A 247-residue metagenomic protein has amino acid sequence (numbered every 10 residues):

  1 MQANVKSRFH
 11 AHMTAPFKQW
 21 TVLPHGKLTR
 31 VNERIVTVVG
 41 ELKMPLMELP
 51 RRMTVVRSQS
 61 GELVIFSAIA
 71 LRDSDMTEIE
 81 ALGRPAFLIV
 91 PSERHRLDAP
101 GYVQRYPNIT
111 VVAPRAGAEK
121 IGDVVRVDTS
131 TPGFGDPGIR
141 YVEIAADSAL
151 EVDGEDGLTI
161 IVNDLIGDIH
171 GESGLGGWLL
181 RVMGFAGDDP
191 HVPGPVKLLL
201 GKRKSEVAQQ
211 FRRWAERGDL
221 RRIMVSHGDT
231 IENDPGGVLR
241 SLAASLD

Functional and structural regions predicted by a protein language model:
V5-A70, R126-G184, Q210: Catalytic core of the metallo-beta-lactamase
P45, R72-D73, R94-D98, A118-I121 (+3 more regions): Active-site environment of divalent metal-dependent phosphoester hydrolases
I65, A70-A113: Active-site metal-binding motif and surrounding structural segment of the metallo-beta-lactamase
L71, A146, L199-V207: Soluble or luminal CAZymes and related metallo-dependent hydrolases
R94, A113-K120, V127-T131: Short, polar loop motifs at secondary-structure junctions
Y102-V103, A118-V124, G135: Short loop/helix-cap segments at secondary-structure boundaries that form the rim of catalytic
L158-I160, I166-G184, S205-D247: Divalent-metal (often Zn2+) His-rich catalytic cores of metallo-beta-lactamase-fold enzymes
G187-G201: Short glycine/proline- and acidic residue-enriched helix-loop micro-motifs that form flexible lids or anion-recognition
